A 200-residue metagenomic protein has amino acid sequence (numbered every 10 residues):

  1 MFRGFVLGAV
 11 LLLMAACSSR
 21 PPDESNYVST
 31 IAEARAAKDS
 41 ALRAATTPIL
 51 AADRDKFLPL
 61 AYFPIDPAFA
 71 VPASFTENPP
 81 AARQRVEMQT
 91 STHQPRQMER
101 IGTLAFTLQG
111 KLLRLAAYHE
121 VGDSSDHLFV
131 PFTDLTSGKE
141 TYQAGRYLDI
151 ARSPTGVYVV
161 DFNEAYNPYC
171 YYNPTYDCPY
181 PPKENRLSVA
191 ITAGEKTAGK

Functional and structural regions predicted by a protein language model:
M1-L7: Bacterial N-terminal signal peptides that target proteins for export
M14-A16: C-terminal motif of bacterial Sec signal peptides marking the signal peptidase cleavage site
S18-R20: Bacterial signal peptide processing site
T30, R35-T103: N-terminal secretory signal peptides
P79-Q143: Mid-length scaffold segments of soluble, non-membrane domains
Q84-M88, S153, E184: Terminal leader/tail segments of proteins
V130-Y166: Acidic, glycine-rich flexible loop segments
G138-E140, V157, A165-K200: Extended, aromatic/histidine-rich regions of cofactor-dependent oxidoreductases associated with respiratory
